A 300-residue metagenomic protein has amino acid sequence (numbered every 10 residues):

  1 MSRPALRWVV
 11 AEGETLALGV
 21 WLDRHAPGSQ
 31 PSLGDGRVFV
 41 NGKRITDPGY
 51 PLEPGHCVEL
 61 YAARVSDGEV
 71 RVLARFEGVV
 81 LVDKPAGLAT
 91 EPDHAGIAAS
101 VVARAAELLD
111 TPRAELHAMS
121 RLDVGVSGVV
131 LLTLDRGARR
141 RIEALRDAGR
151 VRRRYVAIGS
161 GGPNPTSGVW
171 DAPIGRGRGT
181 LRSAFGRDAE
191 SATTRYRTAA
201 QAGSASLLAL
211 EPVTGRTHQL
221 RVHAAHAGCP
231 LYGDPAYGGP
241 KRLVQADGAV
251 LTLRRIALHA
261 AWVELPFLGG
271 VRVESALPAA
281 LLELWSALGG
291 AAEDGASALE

Functional and structural regions predicted by a protein language model:
M1-E300: RNA pseudouridine synthases
